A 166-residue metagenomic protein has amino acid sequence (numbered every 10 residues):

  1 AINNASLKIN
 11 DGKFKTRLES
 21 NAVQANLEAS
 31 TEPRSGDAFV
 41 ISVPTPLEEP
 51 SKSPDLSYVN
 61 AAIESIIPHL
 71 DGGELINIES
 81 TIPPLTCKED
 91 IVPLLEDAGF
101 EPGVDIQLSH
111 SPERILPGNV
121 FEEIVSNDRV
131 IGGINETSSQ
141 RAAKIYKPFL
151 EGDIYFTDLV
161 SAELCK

Functional and structural regions predicted by a protein language model:
A1-A38, S42-S53, L94-G99: Conserved N-terminal Rossmann-fold NAD(P) cofactor-binding segment
T31, P54-A62, F156, V160: Short secondary-structure boundary/capping elements
R34, L70-D71, E151: Short conserved AdoMet
S35-D37, G73, N127: Local beta-strand N-terminus motif with an aromatic residue
F39-I41, I78, G132: Redox-cofactor binding/interface segments in oxidoreductases and associated redox assembly factors
V43-T45, T81, N135: Short glycine-/small-residue-rich Rossmann-like dinucleotide-binding loops
L47-R114: Rossmann-like NAD(P)(H) cofactor-binding subdomain of soluble oxidoreductases
P93-H110, I115, V120-K166: Internal alpha-helical scaffold of NAD(P)-dependent oxidoreductase catalytic cores
